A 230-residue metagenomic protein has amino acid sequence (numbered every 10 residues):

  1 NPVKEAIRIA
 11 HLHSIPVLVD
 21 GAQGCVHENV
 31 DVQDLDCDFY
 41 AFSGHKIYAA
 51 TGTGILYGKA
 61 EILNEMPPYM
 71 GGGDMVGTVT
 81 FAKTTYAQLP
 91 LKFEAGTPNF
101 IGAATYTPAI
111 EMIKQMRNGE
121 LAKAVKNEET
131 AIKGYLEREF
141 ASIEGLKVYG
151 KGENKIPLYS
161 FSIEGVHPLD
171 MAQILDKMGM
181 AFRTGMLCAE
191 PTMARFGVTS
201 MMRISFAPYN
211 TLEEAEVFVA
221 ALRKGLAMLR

Functional and structural regions predicted by a protein language model:
N1-R230: Pyridoxal 5′-phosphate
